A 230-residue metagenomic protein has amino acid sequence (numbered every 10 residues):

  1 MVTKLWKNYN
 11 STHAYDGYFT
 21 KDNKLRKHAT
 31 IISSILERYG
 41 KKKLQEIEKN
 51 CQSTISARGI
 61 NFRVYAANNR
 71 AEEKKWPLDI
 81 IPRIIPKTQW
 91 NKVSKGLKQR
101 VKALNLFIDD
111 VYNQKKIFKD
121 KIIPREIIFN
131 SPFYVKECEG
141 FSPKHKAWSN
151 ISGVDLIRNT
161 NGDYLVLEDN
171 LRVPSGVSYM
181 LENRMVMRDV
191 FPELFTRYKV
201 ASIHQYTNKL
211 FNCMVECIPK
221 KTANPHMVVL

Functional and structural regions predicted by a protein language model:
M1-L230: Preference for protein termini
